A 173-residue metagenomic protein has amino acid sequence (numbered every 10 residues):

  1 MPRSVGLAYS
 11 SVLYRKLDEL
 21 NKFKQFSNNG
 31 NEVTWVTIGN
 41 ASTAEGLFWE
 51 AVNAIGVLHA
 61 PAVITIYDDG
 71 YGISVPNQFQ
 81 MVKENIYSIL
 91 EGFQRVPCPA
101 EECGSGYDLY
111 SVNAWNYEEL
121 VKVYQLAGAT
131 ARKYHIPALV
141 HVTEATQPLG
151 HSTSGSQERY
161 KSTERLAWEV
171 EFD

Functional and structural regions predicted by a protein language model:
P2-D173: Glycine-rich ThDP/TPP pyrophosphate-binding loop and its adjacent helix/strand module within ThDP-dependent enzymes
